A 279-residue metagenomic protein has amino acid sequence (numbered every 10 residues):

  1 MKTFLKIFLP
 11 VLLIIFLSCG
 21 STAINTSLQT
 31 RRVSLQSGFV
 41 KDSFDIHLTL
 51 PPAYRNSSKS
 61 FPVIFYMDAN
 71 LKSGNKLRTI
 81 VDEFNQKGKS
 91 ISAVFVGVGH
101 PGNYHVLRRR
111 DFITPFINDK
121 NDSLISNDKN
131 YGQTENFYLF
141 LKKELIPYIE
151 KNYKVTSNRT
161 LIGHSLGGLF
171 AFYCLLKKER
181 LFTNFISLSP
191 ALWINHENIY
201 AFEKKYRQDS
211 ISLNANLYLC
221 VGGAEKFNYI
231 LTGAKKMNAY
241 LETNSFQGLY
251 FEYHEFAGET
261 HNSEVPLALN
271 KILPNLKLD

Functional and structural regions predicted by a protein language model:
M1-Q29: Bacterial Sec-dependent N-terminal signal peptides
T22-D279: Non-catalytic cap/lid and distal C-terminal segments of serine-dependent acyl enzymes
